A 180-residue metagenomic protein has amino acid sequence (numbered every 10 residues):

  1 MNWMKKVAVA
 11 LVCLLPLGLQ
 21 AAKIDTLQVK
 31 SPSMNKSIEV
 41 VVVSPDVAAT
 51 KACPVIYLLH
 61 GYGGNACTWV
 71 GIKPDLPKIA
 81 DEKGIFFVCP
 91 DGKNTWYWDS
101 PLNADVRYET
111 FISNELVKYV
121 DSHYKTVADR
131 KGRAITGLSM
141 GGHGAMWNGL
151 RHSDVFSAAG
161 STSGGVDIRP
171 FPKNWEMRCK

Functional and structural regions predicted by a protein language model:
M1-A8: Bacterial N-terminal signal peptides that target proteins for export
V9-A10, I38: Residue-level detector of alpha-helical transmembrane segments in integral membrane proteins
V12-Q20: Hydrophobic h-region of N-terminal signal peptides that target proteins for export in Gram-negative bacteria
A21-K180: Non-catalytic cap/lid and distal C-terminal segments of serine-dependent acyl enzymes
